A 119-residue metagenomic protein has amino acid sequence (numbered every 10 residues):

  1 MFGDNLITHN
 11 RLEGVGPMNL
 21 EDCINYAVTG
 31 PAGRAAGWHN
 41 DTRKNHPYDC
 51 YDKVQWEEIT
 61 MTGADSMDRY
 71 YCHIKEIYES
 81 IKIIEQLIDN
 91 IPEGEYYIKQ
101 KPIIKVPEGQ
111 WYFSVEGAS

Functional and structural regions predicted by a protein language model:
M1-S119: Active-site bordering "gate/hinge" segments that shape substrate access to catalytic or cofactor-binding pockets
